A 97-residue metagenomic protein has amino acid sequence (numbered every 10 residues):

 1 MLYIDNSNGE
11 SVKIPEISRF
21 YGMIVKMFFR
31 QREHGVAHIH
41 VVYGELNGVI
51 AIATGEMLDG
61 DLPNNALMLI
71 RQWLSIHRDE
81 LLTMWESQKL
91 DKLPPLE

Functional and structural regions predicted by a protein language model:
M1-H40: N-terminal first-folded block
V12, G60, D91-K92: Compositionally biased, intrinsically disordered/low-complexity regions enriched for serine, proline and threonine
P15-E16, G60-I76: Short cationic/low-complexity microdomains
S18, K26, G48, R71-L74 (+1 more regions): Functionally constrained cores in energy, signaling, and assembly domains
M23-F29, A51, L82-Q88: Broad hydrophobic/π-residue packing in well-ordered secondary structure
M27-N64: A short, structured beta-strand/loop element
M68-E97: C-terminal structural segments of small proteins and small subunits
